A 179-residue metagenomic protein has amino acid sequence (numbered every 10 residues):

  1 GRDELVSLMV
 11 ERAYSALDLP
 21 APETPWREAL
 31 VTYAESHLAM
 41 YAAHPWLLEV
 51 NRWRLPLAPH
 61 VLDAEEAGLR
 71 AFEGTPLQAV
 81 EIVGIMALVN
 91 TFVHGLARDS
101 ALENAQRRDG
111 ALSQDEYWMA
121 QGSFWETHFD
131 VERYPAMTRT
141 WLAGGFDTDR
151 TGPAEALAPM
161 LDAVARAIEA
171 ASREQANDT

Functional and structural regions predicted by a protein language model:
G1-V6: HTH DNA-binding helix-turn interface
L8, R12, S36, L88-T91 (+2 more regions): Short, residue-level hotspots on alpha-helical faces of the histone-fold and other alpha-helical interaction modules
Y14, D18, L38-A42, E73 (+2 more regions): Short amphipathic alpha-helical interface segments enriched in basic and hydrophobic/aromatic residues, used as
S15-D63, A79-I82, M86-V89: Hydrophobic alpha-helical connector segments
A16, P20, A71, T75 (+1 more regions): Alpha-helix C-capping/helix-to-loop hinge sites
P20, H44, L48, L96-E103 (+2 more regions): Short, polar/charged, Gly/Pro-enriched helix-capping and turn/loop motifs at alpha-helix termini and inter-helix linkers
A64-F92, L96-D115, M119, A167-I168: Hydrophobic alpha-helical bundle segments that form small-molecule/ligand-binding pockets
L102-T179: C-terminal peripheral helix-coil segments that are non-catalytic and often amphipathic
